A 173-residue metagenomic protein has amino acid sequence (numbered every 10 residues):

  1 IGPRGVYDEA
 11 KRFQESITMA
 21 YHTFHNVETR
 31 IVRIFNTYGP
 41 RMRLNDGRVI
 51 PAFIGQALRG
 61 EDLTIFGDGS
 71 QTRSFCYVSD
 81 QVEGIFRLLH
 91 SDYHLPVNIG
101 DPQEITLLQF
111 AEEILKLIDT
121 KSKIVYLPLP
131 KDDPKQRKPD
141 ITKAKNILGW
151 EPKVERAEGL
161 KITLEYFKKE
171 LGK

Functional and structural regions predicted by a protein language model:
I1-I31, N45-D46: Catalytic helix-loop patch of NAD(P)-dependent Rossmann-fold dehydrogenases
R12-M19, I54, V82-E83, L108: Conserved active-site helix of classical SDR/Rossmann-fold NAD(P)-dependent CH-OH oxidoreductases
N36, A57-K173: C-terminal substrate-binding subdomain of Rossmann-fold SDR/epimerase-dehydratase oxidoreductases
P40-R41: Short beta-loop-alpha junction of Rossmann-like oxidoreductase domains
